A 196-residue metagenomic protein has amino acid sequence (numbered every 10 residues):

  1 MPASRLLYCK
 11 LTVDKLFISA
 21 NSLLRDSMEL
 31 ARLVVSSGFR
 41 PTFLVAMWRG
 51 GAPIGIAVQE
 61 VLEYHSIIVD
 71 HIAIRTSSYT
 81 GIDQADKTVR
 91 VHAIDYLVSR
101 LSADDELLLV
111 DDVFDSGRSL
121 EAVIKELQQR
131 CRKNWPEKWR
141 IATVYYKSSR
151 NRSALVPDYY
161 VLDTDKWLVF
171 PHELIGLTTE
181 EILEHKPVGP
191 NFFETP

Functional and structural regions predicted by a protein language model:
M1-P196: PRPP-associated nucleotide enzymes
